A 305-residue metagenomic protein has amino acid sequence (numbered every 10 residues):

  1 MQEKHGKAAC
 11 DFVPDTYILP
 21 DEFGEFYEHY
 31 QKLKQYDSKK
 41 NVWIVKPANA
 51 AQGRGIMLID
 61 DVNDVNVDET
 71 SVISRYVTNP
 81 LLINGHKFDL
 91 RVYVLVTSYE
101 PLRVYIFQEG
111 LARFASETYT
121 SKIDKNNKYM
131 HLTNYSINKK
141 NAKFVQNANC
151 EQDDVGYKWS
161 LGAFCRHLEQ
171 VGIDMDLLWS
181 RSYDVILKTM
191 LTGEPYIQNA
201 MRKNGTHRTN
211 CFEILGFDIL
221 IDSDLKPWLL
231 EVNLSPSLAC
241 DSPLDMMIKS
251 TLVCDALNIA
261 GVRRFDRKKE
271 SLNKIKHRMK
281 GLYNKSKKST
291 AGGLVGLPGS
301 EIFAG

Functional and structural regions predicted by a protein language model:
M1-K4, D11-H29, T70-V77, L81 (+4 more regions): Acidic, PEST-like segments
K4-G6, K46: Short, flexible, solvent-exposed loop/turn segments with mixed acidic/basic and small polar residues
D15-Y17, S38-N66, L81, L90-R91: Glycine-rich phosphate-binding loop of ATP-grasp-fold ATP-dependent ligases
Q35-D37, V72: Substrate-gripping "pore-loop 1 plus following alpha2 helix"
N49, I221, L234: Short, glycine/acidic-enriched loop or turn micro-motifs at the edges of active sites
F217-I219: Hydrophobic residue at the +6 position relative to the catalytic HRD Asp in the kinase catalytic loop
